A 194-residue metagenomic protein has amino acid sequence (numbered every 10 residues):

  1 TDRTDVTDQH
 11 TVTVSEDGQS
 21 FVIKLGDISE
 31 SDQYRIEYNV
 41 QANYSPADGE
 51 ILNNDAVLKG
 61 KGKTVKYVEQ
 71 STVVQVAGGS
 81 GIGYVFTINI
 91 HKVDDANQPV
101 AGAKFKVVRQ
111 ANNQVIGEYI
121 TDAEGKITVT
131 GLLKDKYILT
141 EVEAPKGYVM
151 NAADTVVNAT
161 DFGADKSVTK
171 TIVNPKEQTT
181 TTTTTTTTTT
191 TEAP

Functional and structural regions predicted by a protein language model:
T1-P194: Solvent-exposed loop/turn and edge beta-strand elements of beta-rich ligand-binding domains
